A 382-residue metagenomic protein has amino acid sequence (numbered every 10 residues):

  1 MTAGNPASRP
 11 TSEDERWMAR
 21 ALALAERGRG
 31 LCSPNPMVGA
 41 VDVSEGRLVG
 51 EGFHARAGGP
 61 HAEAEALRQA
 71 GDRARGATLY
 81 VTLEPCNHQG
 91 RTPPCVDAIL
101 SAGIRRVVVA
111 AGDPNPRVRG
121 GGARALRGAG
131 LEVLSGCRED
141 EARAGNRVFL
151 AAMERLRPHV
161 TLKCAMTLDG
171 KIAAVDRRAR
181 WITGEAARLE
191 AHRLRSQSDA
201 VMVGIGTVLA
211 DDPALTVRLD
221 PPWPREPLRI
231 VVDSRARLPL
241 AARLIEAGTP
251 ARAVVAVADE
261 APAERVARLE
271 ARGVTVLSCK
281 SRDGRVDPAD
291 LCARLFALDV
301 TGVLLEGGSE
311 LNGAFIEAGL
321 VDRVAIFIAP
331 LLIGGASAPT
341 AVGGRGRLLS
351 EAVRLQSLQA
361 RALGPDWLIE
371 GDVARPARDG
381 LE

Functional and structural regions predicted by a protein language model:
T2-N35, R91, H159-V160, C164-E382: Enzymes that bind and transform nitrogen-containing heteroaromatic metabolites
A19, A23-E26, G50, H61-A64 (+5 more regions): A broad detector of short, well-ordered amphipathic alpha-helices that serve as recognition/interaction surfaces
A21-A25, G46-G52, E141-E154, I245-A253: A short, flexible N-terminal coil/short beta segment enriched in small residues
G30-P34, G59, A123, C137-A165: Proteins enriched for Cys/Gly/acidic motifs involved in redox and nucleic-acid/cofactor modification
L31-R47: N-terminal glycine-rich anion-binding loops that anchor highly charged ligand groups
D42-E141, L228, V254, A261 (+1 more regions): Zn2+-dependent cytidine deaminase-like catalytic core
D72-R75, A102, R155, S196 (+2 more regions): Structured loop/turn residues at beta-strand edges in well-structured enzyme cores
